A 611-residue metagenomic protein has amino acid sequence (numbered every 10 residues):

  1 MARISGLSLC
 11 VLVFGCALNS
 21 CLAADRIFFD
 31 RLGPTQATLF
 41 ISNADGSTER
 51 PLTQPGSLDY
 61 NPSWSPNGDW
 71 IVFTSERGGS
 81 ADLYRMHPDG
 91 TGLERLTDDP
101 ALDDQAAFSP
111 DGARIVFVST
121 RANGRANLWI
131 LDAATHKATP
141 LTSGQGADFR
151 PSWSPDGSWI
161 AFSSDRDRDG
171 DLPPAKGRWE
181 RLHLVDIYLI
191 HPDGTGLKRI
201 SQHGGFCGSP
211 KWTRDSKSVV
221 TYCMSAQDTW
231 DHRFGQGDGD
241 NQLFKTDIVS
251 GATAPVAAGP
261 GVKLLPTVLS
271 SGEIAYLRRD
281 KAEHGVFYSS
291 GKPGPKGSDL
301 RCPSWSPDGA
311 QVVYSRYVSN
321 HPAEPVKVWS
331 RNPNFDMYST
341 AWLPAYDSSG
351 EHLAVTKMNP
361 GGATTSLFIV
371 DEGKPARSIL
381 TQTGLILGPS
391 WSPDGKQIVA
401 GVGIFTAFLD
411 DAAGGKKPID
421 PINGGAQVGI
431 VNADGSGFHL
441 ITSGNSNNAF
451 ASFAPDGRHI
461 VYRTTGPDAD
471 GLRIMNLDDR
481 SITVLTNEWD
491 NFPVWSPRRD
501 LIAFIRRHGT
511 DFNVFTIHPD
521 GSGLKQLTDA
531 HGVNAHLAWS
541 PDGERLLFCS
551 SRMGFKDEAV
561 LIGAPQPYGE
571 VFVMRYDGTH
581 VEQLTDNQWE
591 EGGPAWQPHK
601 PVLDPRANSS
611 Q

Functional and structural regions predicted by a protein language model:
S8-N19: Bacterial N-terminal signal peptides
A24-A44, T48-W64, W342-A345: Beta-strand-rich domains and repeat architectures in extracellular enzymes and scaffolds, especially beta-propellers
I27, I71, I115, I160 (+8 more regions): Hydrophobic beta-strand positions that form the internal "hydrophobic ladder" of WD40/Gbeta-like beta-propeller blades
R31-L39, T53-L58, T74-Y84, T97-D103 (+20 more regions): A flexible loop/linker signature enriched in serine peptidases of the S9 family
N43-S47, H87-T91, D132-H136, H191-T195 (+8 more regions): Short loop/turn segments that connect beta-strands within beta-propeller blades
N61-S63, Q105-A107, R150-S152, S209-K211 (+8 more regions): Conserved beta-strand position repeated once per blade in WD40 beta-propeller domains
P66-N67, P110-D111, P155-D156, R214-D215 (+8 more regions): Residue-level detector of Asp-centered blade-edge/turn motifs that repeat once per structural unit in beta-propeller
Q566-F572, Y576-Q611: Blade-level signature of beta-propeller repeat domains, shared across WD40, Kelch, NHL, RCC1 and BNR/Asp-box propellers
